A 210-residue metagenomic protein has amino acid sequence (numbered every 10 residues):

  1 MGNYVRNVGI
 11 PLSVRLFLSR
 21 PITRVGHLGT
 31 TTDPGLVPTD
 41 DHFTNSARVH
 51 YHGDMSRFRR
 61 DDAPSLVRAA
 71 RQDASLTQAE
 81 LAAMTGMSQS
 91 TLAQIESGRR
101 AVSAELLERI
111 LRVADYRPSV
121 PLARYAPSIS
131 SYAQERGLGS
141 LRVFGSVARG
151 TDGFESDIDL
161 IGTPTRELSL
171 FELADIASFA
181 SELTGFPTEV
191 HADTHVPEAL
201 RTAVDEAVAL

Functional and structural regions predicted by a protein language model:
N3-R142, A148-G153, T165-L210: Catalytic core of pol beta-like nucleotidyltransferases
L160-T163: Amphipathic, hydrophobic secondary-structure cores in small proteins
